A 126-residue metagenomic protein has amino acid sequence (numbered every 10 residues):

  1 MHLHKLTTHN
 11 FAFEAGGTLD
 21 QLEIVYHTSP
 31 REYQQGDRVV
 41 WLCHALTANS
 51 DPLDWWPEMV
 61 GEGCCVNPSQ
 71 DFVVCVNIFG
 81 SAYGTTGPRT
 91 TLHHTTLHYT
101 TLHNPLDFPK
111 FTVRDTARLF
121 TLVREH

Functional and structural regions predicted by a protein language model:
M1-V39: Catalytic-loop region of hydrolases
F13-G16, V60-C64, L122-V123: Catalytic micro-motifs at enzyme active sites that drive phosphoryl/nucleotidyl and oxygen chemistry
A15-T18, P109, V113: Aromatic-acidic/polar surface patches that form glycan- and anion
D20, P68, R118: Structured loop/turn residues at beta-strand edges in well-structured enzyme cores
H27-R89: N-terminal cap/lid subdomain of alpha/beta-hydrolase-fold enzymes
V74-N77, T112, T116-A117: Alpha-helix-centered segments that form part of catalytic cores
L92-L102: Compositionally biased, intrinsically disordered low-complexity segments enriched for polar/charged residues
T100-D107, R114-H126: Conserved acidic catalytic loop of the alpha/beta-hydrolase fold
